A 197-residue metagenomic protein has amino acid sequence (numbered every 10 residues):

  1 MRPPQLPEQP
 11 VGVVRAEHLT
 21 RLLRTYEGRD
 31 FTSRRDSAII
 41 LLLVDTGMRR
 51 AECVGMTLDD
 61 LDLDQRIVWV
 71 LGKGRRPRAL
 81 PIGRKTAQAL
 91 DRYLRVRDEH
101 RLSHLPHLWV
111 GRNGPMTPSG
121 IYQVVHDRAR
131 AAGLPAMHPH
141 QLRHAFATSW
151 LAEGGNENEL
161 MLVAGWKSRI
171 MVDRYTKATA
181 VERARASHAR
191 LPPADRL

Functional and structural regions predicted by a protein language model:
M1-L197: Conserved catalytic core of the tyrosine transesterase superfamily
